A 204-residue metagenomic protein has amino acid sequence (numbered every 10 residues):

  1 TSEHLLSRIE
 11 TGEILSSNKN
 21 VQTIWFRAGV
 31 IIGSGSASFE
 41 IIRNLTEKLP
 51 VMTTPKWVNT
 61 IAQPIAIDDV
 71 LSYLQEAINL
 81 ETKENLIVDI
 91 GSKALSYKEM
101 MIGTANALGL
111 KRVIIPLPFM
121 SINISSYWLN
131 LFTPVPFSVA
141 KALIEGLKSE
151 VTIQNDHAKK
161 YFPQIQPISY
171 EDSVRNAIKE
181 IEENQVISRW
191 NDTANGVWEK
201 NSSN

Functional and structural regions predicted by a protein language model:
T1-E47: Glycine-/Pro-rich loop/turn segments that contact NAD(P) or position catalytic residues in Rossmann-like domains
E3, A62, F162-I165: Pocket-edge positions in alpha/beta enzyme catalytic cores
L6-S7, A37-S38, W57-N79, N85-D89: Substrate-positioning beta->alpha
R8, G12, S38-F39, I67 (+3 more regions): A general structural signal for well-ordered alpha-helical segments in protein cores
I31, G35, N59, K93-A94: Short beta->alpha junction loops/turns
M52-T54: Conserved catalytic core of the tyrosine transesterase superfamily
E76-V139, E150-N204: Mid/C-terminal beta-alpha module of Rossmann-like enzyme folds, strongest in SDR-family dehydrogenases/epimerases
